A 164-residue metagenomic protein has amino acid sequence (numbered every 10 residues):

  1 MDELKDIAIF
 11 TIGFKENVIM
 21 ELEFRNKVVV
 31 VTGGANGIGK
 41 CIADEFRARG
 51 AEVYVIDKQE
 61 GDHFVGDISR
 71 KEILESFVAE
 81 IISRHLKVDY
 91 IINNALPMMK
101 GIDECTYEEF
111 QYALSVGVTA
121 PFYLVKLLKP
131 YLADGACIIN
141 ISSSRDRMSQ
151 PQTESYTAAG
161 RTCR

Functional and structural regions predicted by a protein language model:
F10-V28: Flexible N-terminal pre-Rossmann segment of NAD(P)-dependent oxidoreductases
L22-V53: Canonical Rossmann dinucleotide-binding motif of NAD(H)/NADP(H)-dependent dehydrogenases/reductases, specifically
K58-E72: Rossmann-fold cofactor-recognition segment
N94-M99: Conserved NAD(P)H cofactor-binding loop of Rossmann-fold oxidoreductase domains
G101-Q111: Substrate-binding pocket helix/loop in short-chain dehydrogenase/reductase
V125-K126: A short, exposed helix-loop element centered on a Lys and neighboring polar residues
I139-T162: Catalytic loop of short-chain dehydrogenase/reductase
